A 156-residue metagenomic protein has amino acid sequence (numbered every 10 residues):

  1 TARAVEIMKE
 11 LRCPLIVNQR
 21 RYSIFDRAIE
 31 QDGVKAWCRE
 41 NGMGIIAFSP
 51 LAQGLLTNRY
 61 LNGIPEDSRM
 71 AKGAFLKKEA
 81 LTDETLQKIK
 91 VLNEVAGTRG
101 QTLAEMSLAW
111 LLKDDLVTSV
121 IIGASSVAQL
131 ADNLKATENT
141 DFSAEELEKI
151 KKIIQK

Functional and structural regions predicted by a protein language model:
T1-Q155: Beta/alpha (TIM)-barrel catalytic core signal, keyed to glycine-rich beta->alpha loops juxtaposed to Asp/Glu that bind
